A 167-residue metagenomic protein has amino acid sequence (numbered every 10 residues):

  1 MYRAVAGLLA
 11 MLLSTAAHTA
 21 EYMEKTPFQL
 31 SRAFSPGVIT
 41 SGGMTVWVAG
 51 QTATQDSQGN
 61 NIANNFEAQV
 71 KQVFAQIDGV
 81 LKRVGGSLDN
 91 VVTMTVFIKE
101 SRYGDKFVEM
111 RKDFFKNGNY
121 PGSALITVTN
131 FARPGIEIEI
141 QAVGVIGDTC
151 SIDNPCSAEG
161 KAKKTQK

Functional and structural regions predicted by a protein language model:
A4-A75, G79-V84, D89-V92, I98-K167: N-terminal presequence-like segments and the immediate start of the first folded domain
